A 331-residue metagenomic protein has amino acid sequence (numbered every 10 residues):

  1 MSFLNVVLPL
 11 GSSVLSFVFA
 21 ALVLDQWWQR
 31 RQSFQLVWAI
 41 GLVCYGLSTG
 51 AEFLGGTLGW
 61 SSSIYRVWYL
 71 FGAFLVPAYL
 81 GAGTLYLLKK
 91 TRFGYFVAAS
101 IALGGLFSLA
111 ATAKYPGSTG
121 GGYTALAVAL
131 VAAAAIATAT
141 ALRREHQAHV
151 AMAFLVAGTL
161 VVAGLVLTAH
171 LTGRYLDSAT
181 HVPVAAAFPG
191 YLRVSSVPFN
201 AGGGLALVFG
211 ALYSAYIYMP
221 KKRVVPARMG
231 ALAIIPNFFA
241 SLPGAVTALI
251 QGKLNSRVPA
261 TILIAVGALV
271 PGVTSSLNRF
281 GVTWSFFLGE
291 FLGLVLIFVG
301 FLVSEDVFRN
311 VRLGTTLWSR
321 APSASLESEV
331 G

Functional and structural regions predicted by a protein language model:
S2-S16, Q32-A134, F287-V295: Individual alpha-helical transmembrane segments in multi-pass integral membrane proteins
S2-V6, Q26-Q29, S33, W60-V67 (+3 more regions): Juxtamembrane loop-transmembrane helix junctions in multi-pass integral membrane proteins, especially the extracellular
L4-S12, Y115-A133, A137-Y216: Extracellular-loop-to-transmembrane junctions of the mid-late helices
V18-V23, Y79-Y86, A132-H146, N200-A227 (+1 more regions): Alpha-helical transmembrane segments in multipass membrane proteins, preferentially the mid-helix core
Q29-L42, R92-I101, A148-V156, L254-L263: Membrane-interfacial loop-to-transmembrane alpha-helix junctions, especially the N-terminal start
G46-L58, S108-G121, A163-A187, A268-F280: C-terminal ends of transmembrane alpha-helices and the immediately adjacent extracellular/lumenal or cytosolic loop
L142-L160, L192, L212-V266: Membrane-helix boundary/juxtamembrane motif in polytopic membrane proteins
L207-Y218, S241, A245, L249-G331: C-terminal transmembrane-bundle signature of multipass membrane proteins, characterized by strong activation on
